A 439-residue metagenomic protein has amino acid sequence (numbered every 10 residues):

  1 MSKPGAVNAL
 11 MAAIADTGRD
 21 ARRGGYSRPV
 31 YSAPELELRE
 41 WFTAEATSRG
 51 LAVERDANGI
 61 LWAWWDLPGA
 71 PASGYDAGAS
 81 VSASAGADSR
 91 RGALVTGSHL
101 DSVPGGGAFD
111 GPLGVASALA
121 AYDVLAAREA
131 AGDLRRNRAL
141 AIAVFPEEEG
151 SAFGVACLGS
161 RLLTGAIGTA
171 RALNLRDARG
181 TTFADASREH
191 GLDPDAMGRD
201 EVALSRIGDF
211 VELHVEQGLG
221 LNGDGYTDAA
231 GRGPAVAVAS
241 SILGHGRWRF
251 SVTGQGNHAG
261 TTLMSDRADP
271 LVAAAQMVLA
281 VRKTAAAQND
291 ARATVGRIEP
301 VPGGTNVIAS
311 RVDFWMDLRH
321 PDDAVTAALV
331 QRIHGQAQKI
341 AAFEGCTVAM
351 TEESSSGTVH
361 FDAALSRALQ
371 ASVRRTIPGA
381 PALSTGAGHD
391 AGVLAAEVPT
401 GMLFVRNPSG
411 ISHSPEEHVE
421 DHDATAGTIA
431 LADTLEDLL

Functional and structural regions predicted by a protein language model:
M1-S32: N-terminal capping segment at the start of a domain
L10, G97-S98, S310, A380-A430: Zn-dependent metallopeptidase/amidohydrolase metal-coordination segment
D20-D66, G74, A83: A non-catalytic alpha/beta surface segment that caps or lines the substrate-entry region of metallo-dependent hydrolase
S27-Y31, T294-G303, W315-D322, T347-S366: A short beta-alpha structural unit
P68-R91, R128-R135: Intrinsically disordered, low-complexity terminal tails and inter-domain linkers enriched for S/T/G/P/D/E
A83, T96-H99, G105-E149, G246-V252 (+4 more regions): Alpha-helical metal-binding/catalytic segments enriched in His/Glu/Asp
E147-E148, G154-D323: Midchain, well-structured core segments that form catalytic/ion-binding scaffolds
S240, M264-A287, G335, V405-L439: His/Asp/Glu-rich mid-to-C-terminal helical/loop segments that flank catalytic regions of hydrolases
